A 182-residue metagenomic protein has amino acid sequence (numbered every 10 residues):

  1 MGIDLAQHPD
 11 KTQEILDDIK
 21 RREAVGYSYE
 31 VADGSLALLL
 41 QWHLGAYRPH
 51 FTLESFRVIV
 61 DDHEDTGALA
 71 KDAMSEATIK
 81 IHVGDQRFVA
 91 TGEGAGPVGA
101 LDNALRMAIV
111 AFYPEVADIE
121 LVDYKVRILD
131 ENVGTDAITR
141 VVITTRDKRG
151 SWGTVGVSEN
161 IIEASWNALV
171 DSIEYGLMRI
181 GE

Functional and structural regions predicted by a protein language model:
M1-E182: Terminal or standalone catalytic/regulatory effector modules within metabolic enzymes and repeat proteins
